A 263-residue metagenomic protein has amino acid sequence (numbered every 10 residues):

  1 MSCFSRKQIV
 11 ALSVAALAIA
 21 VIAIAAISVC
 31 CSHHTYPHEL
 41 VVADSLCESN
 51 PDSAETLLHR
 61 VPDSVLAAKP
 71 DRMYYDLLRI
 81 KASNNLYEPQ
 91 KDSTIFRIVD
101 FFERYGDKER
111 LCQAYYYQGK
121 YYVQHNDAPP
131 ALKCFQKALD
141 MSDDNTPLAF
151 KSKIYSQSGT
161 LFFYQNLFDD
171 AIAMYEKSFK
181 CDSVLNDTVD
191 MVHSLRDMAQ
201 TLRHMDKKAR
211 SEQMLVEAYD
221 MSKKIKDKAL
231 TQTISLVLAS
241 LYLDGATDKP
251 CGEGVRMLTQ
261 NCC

Functional and structural regions predicted by a protein language model:
S2-S5, V29-C263: A "functional boundary" signal
C3-A15: N-terminal Sec-pathway targeting helices
A15-A26: Bacterial N-terminal signal peptides
